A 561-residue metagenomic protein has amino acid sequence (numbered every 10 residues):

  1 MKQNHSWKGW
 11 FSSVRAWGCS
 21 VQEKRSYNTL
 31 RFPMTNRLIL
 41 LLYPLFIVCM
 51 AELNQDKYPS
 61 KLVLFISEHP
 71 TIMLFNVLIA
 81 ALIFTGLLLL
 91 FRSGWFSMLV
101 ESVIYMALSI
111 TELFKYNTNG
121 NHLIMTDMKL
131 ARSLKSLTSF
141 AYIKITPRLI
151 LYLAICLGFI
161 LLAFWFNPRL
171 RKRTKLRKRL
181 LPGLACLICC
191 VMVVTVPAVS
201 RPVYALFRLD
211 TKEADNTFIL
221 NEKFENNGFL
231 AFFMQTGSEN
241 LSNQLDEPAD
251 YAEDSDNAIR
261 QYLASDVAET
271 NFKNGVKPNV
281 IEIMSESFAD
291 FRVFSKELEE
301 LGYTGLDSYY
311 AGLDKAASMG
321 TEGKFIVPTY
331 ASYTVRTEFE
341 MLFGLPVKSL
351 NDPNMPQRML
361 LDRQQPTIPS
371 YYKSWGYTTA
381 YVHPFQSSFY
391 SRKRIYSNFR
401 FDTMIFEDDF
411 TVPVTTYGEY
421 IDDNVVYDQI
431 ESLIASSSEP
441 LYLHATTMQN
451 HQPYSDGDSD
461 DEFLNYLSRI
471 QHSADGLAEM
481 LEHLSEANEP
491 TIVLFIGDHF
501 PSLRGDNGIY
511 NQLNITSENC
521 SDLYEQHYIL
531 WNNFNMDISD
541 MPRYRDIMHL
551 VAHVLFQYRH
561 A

Functional and structural regions predicted by a protein language model:
K2-Q3, W7-E222: Transmembrane and membrane-interface helices of multi-pass, inner-membrane envelope-modifying transferases
N54-I66, S93, E225-S255, D266 (+3 more regions): Alpha-helix capping and helix-coil boundary motifs
K57-Y58, S93, I124, T146 (+6 more regions): Helix N-terminus capping/helix-initiation residues
N119, D127-F140, P147-L151, T236 (+4 more regions): Short alpha-helical interface patches
N119, M125-M128, L220-G228, F232-M234 (+3 more regions): Membrane-interface micro-motifs in multi-pass membrane enzymes
M128-A131, N226-F229, S238, D256 (+3 more regions): Alpha-helix initiation and N-capping motif
P197-E282: Membrane-interface segments at or immediately adjacent to transmembrane helices that form the boundary between
S265-N274, P278, E282-S285, D290-A561: Solvent-exposed soluble domains appended to multi-pass membrane proteins
